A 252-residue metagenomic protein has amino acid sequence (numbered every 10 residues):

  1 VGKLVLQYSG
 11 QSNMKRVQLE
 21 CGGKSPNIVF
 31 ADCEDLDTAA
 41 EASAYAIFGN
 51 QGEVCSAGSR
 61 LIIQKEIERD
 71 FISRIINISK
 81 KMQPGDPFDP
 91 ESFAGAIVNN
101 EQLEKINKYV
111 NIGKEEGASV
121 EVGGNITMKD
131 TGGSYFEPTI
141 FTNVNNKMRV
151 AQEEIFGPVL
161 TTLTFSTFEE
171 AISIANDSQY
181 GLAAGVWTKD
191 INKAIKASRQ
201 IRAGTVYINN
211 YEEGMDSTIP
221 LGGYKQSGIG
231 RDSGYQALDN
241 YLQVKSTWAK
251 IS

Functional and structural regions predicted by a protein language model:
V1-N145, I208: ALDH superfamily catalytic-core signature
I28, Q83, E115-E116, M128 (+1 more regions): Conserved C-terminal structural/oligomerization subdomain of aldehyde/semialdehyde dehydrogenase
